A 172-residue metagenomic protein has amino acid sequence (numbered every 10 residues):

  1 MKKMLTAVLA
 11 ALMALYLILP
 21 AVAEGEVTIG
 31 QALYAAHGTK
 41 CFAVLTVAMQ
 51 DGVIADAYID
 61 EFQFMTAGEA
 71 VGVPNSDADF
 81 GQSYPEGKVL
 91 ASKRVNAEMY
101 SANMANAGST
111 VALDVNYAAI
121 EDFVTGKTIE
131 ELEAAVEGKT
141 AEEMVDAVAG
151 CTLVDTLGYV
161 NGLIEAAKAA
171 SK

Functional and structural regions predicted by a protein language model:
K2-A23: Sec-dependent N-terminal signal peptides of Gram-positive bacterial secreted proteins and lipoproteins
G25-K172: Active-site- and interface-proximal helix/loop "cap" or "latch" segments in soluble metabolic and energy-transducing
